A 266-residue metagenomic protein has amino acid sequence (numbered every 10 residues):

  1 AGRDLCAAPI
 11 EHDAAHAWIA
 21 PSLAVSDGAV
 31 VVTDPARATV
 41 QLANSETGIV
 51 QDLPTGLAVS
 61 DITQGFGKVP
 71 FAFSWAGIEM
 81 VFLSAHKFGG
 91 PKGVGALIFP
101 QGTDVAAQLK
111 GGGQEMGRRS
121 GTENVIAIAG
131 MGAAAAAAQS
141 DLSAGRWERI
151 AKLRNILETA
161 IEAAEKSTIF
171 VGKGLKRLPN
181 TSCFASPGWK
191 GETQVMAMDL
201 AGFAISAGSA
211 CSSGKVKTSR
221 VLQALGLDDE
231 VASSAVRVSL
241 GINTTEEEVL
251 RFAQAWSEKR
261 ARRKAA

Functional and structural regions predicted by a protein language model:
A1-A266: Pyridoxal 5′-phosphate
